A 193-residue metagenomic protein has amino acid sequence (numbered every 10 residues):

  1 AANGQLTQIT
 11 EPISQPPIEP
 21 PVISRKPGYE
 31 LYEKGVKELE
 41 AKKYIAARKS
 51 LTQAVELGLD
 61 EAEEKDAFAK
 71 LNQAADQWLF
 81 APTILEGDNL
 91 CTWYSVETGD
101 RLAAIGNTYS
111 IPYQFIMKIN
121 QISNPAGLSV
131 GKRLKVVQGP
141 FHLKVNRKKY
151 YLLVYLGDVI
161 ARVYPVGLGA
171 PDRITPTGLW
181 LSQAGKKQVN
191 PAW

Functional and structural regions predicted by a protein language model:
A2-K26: Post-signal peptide N-terminal segment of mature Sec-exported envelope proteins
N3-T10, Q53-N89, Y113-V145: Extracellular LysM carbohydrate-binding repeats and other cell-envelope/extracellular binding modules
P20-I45, S50, L79-S110: Primarily a LysM-type cell-wall glycan-binding module
T98, V130, P176-T177: Short, flexible surface segments
P140-W193: Gly/Pro-biased beta-strand-loop elements
